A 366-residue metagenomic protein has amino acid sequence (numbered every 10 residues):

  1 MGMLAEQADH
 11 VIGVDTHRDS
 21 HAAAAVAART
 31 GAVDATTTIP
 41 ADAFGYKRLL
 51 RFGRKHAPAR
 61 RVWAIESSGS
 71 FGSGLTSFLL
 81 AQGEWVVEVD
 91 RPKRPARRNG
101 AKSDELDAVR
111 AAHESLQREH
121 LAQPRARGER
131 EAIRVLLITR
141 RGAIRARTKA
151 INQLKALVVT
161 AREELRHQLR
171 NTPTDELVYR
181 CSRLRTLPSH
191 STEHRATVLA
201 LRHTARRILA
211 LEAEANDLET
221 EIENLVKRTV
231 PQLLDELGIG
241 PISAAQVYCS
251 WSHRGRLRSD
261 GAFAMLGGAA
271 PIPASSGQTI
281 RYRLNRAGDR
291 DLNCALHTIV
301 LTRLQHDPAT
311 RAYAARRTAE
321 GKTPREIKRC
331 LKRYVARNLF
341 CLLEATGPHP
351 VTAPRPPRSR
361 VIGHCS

Functional and structural regions predicted by a protein language model:
M1-S366: A detector of single, family-specific signature residues that are central to catalytic or substrate-handling motifs
